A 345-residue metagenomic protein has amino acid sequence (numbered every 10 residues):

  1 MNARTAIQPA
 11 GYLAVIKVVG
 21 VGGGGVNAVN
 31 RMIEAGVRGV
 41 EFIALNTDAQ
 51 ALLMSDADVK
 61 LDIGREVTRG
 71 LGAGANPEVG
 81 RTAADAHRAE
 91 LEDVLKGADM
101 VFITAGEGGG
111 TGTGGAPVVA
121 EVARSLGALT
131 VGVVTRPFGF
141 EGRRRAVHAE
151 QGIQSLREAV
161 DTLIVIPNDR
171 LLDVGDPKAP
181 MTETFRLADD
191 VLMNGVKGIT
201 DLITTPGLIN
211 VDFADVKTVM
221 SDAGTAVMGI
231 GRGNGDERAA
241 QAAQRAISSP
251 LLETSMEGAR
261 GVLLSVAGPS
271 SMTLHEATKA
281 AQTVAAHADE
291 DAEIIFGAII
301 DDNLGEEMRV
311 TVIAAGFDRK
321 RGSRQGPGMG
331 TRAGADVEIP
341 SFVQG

Functional and structural regions predicted by a protein language model:
M1-G345: Tubulin/FtsZ superfamily GTPase core signature
